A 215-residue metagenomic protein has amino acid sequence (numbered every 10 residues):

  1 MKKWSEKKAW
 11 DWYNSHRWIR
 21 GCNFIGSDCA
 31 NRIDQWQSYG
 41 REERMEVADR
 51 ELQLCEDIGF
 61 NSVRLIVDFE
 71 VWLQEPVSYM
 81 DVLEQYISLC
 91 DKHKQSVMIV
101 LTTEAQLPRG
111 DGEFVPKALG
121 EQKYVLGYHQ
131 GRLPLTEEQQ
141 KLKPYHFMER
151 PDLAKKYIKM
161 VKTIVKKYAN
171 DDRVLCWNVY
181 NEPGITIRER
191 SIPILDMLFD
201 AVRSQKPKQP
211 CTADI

Functional and structural regions predicted by a protein language model:
M1-I215: Active-site mouth of glycoside hydrolases
